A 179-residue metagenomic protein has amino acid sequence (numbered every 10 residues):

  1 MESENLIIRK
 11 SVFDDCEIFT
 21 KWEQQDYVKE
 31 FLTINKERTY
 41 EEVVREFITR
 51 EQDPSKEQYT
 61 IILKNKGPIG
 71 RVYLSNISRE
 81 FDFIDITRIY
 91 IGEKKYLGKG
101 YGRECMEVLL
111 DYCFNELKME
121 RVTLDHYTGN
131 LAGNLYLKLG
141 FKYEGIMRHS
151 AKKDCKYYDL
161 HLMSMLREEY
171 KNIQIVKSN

Functional and structural regions predicted by a protein language model:
L6-K21: A short beta-loop-alpha structural element at the N-terminal edge of CoA-dependent acyl/N-acetyltransferase catalytic
K10-D14, T33-K95, Y112, L166-Y170 (+1 more regions): Acetyl-CoA-dependent GNAT
K21-E37: Helix-loop element at the rim of GNAT/NAT acetyltransferase active sites that forms part of the acceptor-substrate
G67-G70, L131, Y157: Glycine-rich acetyl-CoA-binding "A-motif" of GNAT/NAT acetyltransferases
G98-Y112, G133-K138: Conserved acetyl-CoA-binding loop-helix of GNAT-fold acetyltransferases
N115-D125: Conserved GNAT acetyl-CoA-binding A-motif
T123-D125, K142-Y158: Conserved catalytic-core motifs of GNAT/GCN5-like acyltransferases
Y136, F141, M163: Conserved active-site tyrosine of GNAT-family acetyltransferases
